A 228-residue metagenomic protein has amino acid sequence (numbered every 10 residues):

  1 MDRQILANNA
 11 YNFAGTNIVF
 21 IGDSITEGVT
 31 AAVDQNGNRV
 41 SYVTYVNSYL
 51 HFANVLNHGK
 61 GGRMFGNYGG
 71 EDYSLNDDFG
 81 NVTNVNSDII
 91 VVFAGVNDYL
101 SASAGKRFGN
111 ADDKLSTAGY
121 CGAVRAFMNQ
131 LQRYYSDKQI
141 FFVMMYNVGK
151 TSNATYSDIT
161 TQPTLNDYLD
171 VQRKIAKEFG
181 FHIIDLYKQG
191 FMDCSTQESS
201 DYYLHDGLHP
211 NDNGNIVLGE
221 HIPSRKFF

Functional and structural regions predicted by a protein language model:
M1-F20: Membrane/wall-proximal cationic-aromatic binding patches
N17-V19, I25-A118, G122: Conserved SGNH/GDSL esterase-like catalytic core that processes O-acyl groups on lipids and polysaccharides
I21-G22, V143: Short hydrophobic segments within beta-strands
F52, Y135-Q139: A short helix->loop->beta-strand "cap" motif at the edges of active sites that frequently abuts
V91-F93, Q139-V143: Conserved, well-ordered alpha-helix/loop/beta-strand core segments that scaffold catalytic motifs
V124-M128, L169: Generic structural signal for well-ordered alpha-helices, preferentially at hydrophobic/aromatic core positions
M128-Y135: Surface-exposed amphipathic alpha-helices with a cationic face
M145-F228: Catalytic His-Asp segment of secreted/periplasmic serine-dependent ester chemistry enzymes
